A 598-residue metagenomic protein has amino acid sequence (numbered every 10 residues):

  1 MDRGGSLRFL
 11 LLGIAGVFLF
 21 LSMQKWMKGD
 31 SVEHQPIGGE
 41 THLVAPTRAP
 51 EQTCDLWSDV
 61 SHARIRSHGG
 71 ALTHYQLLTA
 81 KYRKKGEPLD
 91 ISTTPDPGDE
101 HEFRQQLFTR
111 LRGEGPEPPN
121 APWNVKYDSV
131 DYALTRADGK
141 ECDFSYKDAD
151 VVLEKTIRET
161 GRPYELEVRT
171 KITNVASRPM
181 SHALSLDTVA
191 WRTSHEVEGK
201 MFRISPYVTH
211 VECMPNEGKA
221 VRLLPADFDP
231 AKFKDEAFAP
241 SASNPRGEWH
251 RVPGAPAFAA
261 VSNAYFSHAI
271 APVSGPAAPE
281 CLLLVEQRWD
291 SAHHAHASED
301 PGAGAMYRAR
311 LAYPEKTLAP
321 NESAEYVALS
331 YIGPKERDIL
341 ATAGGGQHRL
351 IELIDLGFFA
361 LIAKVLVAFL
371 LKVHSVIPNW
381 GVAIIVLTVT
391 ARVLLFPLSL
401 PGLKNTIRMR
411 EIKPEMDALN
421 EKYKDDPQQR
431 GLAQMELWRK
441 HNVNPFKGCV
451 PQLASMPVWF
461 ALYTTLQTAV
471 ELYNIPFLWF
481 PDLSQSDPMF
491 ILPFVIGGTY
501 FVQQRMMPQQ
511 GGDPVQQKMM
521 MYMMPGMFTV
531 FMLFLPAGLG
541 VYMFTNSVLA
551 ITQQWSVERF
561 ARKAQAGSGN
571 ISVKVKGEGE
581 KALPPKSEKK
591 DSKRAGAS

Functional and structural regions predicted by a protein language model:
M1-G38, I65, T170, D187 (+4 more regions): Helix-loop-helix
G4, G39-E40, T47-A49, K140-C142 (+7 more regions): Short secondary-structure boundary micro-motifs
L12, K25-P97, F144, D148 (+1 more regions): Juxtamembrane extramembrane loops of integral membrane proteins
Q24-A45, T109-S129: Short, basic/low-complexity N-terminal boundary segments at the transition from targeting/disordered tails
D55-L350: Soluble non-transmembrane domains of integral membrane proteins
